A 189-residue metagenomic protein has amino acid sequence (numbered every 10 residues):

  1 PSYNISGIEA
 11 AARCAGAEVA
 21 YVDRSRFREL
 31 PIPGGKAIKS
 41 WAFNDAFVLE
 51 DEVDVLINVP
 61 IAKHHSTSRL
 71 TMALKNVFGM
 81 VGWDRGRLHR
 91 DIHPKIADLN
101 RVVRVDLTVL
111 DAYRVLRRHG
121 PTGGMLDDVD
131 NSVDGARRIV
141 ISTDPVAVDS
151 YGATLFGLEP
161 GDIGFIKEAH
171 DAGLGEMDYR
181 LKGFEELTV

Functional and structural regions predicted by a protein language model:
P1-V189: N-terminal and secondary-structure boundary signal
